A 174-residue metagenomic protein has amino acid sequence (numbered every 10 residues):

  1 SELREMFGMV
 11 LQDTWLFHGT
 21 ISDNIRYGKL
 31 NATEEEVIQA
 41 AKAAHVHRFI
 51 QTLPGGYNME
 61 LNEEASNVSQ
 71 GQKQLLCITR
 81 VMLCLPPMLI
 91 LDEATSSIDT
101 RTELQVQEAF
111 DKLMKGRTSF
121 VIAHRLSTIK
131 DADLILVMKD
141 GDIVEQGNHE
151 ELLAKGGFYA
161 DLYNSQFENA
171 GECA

Functional and structural regions predicted by a protein language model:
R4-D13, I21-N24, I38-V46, G56-G156: ABC-family ATPase nucleotide-binding domain "signature/switch" substructure
H18: The conserved phosphate-sensing helix
R26-E34: ABC-type ATPase nucleotide-binding domains, specifically the catalytic core motifs of the NBD
N31, H47-P54: Conserved H-loop
P54-G55, Q166: Conserved beta-strand edge residues that scaffold enzyme active sites
A154-A174: C-terminal boundary and immediately downstream tail of ABC-type ATPase nucleotide-binding domains
